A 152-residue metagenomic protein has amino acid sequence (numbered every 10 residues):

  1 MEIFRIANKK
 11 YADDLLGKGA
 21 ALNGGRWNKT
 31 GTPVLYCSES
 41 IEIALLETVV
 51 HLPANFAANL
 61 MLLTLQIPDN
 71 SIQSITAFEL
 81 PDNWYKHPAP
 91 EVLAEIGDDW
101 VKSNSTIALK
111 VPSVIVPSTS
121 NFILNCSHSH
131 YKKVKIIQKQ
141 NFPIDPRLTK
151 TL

Functional and structural regions predicted by a protein language model:
E2-G17, K29-T30, A57-L152: Active-site and NAD+-binding cores of ADP-ribose-processing enzymes
L15-W27, L35-Y36: NAD-dependent ADP-ribosyltransferases
L22-W27, P53-A54, P112: Short, flexible, solvent-exposed loop/turn segments with mixed acidic/basic and small polar residues
W27-E47, I123-S127: Extended catalytic/binding region for NAD+/ADP-ribose chemistry, centered on the ART fold
I43-A54, N141: Short, intrinsically disordered, mixed-charge
